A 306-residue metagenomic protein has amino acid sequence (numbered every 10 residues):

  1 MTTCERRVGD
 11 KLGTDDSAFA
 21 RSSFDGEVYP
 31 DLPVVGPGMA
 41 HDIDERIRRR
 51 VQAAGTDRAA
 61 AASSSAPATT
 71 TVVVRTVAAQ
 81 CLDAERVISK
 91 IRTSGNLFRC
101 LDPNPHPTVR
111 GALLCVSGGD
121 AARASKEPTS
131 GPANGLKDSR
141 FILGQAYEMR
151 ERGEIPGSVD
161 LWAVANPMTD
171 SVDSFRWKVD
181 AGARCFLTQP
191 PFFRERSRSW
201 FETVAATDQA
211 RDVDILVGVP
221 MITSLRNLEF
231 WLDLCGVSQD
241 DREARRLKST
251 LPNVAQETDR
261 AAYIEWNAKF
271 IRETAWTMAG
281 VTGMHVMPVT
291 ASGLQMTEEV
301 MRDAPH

Functional and structural regions predicted by a protein language model:
M1-R21, L114-P156, D160-M168, T207-W276 (+2 more regions): Active-site pocket-lining/capping segments in soluble small-molecule metabolic enzymes
E5, G26-G38, R75-A78, L113-S117 (+4 more regions): Catalytic beta/alpha-barrel core
D15-P33, K178-A181: Catalytic domains of carbohydrate-active enzymes, especially glycoside hydrolases
A20, R92-T108, V179-D180, T277: Non-catalytic positions within long, well-ordered alpha-helices that form the structural scaffold/packing of enzyme
S23-G26, P67-V73, V109-G111, I155-L161 (+3 more regions): Short, well-ordered coil/turn segments that N-cap beta-strands
V35-R50, C81-V87, D120-E148, D170-V172 (+2 more regions): Active-site-adjacent beta->alpha loops and helix N-cap segments on the catalytic face of soluble alpha/beta enzymes
D83-L97, D170-W177, L225-W231, S292-E299: Catalytic cores of alpha/beta
D173-E229: Aromatic-anchored, glycine/proline-accented short structural segments that stabilize local strand-turns or short
